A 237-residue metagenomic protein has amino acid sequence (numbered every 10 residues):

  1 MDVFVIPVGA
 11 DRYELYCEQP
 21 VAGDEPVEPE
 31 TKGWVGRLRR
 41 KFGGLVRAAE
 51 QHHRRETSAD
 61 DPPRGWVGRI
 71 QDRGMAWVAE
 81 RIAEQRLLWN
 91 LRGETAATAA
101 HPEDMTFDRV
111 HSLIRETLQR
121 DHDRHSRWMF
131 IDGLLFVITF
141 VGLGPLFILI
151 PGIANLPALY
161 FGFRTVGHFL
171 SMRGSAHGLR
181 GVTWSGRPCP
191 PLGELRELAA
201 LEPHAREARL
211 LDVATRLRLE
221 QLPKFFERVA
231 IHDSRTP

Functional and structural regions predicted by a protein language model:
M1-A83: N-terminal leader/propeptide segments of preproteins
M1-I6, R12-E18, A99-R109, W184-R187 (+3 more regions): Generic preference for hydrophobic/aromatic residues in regular secondary structure cores
V35-R39, G43, V67-Q71, M75 (+7 more regions): Generic detector of well-ordered alpha-helical segments enriched in charged/polar residues, highlighting helical
A48, H52-R55, R73, E80 (+8 more regions): Surface-exposed polar/charged interaction patches
E80-L134: Membrane-proximal, non-transmembrane alpha-helical segments
E116-Y160: Transmembrane alpha-helical segments and their cytosolic interface motifs in multi-pass membrane proteins
L134-F136, I153-G186: Membrane-interface alpha-helices
F169-P237: Cytosolic/matrix-facing juxtamembrane and C-terminal tails of multi-pass cellular membrane proteins
